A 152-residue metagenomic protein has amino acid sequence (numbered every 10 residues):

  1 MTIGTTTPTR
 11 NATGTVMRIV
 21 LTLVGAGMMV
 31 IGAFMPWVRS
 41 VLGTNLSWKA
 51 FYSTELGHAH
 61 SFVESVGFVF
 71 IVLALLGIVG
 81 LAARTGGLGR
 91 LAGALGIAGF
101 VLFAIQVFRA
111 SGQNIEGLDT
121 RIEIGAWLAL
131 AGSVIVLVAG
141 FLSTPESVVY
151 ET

Functional and structural regions predicted by a protein language model:
T2-T152: Compact integral membrane and secretory-pathway proteins
